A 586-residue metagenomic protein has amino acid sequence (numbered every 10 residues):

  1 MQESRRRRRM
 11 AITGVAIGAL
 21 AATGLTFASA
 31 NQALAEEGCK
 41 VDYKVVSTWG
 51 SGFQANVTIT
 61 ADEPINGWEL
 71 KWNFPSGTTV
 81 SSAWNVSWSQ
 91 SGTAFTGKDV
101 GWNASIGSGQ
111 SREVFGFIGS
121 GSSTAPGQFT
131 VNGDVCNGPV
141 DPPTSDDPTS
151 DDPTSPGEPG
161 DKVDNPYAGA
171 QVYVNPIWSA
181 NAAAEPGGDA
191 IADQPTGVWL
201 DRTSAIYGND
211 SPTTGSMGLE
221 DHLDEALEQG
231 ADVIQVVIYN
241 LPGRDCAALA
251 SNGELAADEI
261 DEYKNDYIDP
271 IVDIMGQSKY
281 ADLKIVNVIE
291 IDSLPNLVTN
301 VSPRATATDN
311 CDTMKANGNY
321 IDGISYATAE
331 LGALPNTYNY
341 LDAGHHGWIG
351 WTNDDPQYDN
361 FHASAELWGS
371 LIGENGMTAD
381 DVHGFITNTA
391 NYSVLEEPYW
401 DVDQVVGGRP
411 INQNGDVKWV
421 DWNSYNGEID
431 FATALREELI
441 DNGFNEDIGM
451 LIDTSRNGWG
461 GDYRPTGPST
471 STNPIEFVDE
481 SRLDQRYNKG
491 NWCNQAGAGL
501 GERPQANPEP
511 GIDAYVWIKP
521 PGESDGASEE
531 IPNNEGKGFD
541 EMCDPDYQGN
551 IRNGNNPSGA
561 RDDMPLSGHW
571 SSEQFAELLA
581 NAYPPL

Functional and structural regions predicted by a protein language model:
M1-A35: Secretory targeting and sorting signals
E36-P142, I191-A192: Extracellular or exported targeting regions of proteins
N73, G101, K162-Q277, I518-Q574 (+1 more regions): N-terminal carbohydrate-binding/catalytic regions of secreted carbohydrate-active enzymes
P139-D161: Ser/Thr/Gly/Pro-rich low-complexity, disordered linker/stalk segments of secreted and cell-surface proteins
Q171-V174, G197-D201, V233-I238, K284-E290 (+6 more regions): Structural recognition of the beta-strand scaffold that forms the well-ordered cores of secreted hydrolase catalytic
N209, T213, D224-D342, N360-S370 (+2 more regions): Substrate-binding cleft of extracellular glycoside hydrolase catalytic domains
R304, D309-T313, H346-L367, L371 (+3 more regions): Substrate-binding surface in catalytic domains of secreted glycosidases
I429, E437-L586: Substrate-binding cleft of secreted/luminal carbohydrate-active enzymes
